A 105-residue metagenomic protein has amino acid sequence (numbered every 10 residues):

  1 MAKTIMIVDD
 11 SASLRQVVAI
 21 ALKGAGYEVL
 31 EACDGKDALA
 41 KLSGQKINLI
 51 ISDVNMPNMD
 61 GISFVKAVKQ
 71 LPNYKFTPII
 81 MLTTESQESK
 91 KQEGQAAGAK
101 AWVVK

Functional and structural regions predicted by a protein language model:
Q16-G24: Charged docking surfaces used in two-component/phosphorelay signaling
G26-C33, K41: Short hydrophobic/Thr-rich beta-strand motif most characteristic of the beta2 strand and flanking loop of CheY-like
Q45-I51: Active-site beta3 strand of CheY-like receiver
M56: Receiver (REC) domain active-site loop signature in two-component systems and cognate sites in sensor histidine kinases
K100: Short, glycine/charged-rich "phosphate-handling" switch motifs in NTP-dependent and phosphotransfer domains
V104-K105: A Lys-centered signature of the CheY-like receiver
